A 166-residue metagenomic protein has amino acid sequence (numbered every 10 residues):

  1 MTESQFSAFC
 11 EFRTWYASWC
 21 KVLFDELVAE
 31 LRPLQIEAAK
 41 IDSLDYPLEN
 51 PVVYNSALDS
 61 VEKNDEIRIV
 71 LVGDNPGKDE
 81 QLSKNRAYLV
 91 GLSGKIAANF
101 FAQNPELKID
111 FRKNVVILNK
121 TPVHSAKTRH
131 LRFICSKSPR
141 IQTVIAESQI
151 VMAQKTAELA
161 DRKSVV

Functional and structural regions predicted by a protein language model:
F6-A160: A polyanion-binding, active-site-adjacent surface
K163-V165: Conserved small/polar residues in nucleotide/adenosyl-binding loops
